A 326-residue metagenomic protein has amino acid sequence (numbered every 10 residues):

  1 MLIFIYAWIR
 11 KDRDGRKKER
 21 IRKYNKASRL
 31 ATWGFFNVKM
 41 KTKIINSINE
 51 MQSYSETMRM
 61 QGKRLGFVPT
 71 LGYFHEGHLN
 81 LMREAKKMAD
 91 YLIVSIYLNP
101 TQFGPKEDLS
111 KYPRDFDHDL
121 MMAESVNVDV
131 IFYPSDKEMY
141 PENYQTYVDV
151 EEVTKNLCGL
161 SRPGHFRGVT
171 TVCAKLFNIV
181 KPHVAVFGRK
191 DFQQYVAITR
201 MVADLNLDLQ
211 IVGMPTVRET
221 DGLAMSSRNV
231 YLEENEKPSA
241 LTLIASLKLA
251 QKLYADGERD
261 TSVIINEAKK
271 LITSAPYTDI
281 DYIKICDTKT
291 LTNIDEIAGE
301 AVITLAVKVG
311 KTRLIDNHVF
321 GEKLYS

Functional and structural regions predicted by a protein language model:
D12, Y24-N25: Intrinsic-disorder-associated, low-complexity terminal segments enriched in Asp/Asn/His/Tyr and depleted of Lys/Arg
N37-Y277, C286-T290, H318-V319: Nucleotidyltransferase catalytic core that binds NTPs
E267-S326: Phosphate/ribose-recognition catalytic cores of enzymes acting on nucleotide-derived substrates
